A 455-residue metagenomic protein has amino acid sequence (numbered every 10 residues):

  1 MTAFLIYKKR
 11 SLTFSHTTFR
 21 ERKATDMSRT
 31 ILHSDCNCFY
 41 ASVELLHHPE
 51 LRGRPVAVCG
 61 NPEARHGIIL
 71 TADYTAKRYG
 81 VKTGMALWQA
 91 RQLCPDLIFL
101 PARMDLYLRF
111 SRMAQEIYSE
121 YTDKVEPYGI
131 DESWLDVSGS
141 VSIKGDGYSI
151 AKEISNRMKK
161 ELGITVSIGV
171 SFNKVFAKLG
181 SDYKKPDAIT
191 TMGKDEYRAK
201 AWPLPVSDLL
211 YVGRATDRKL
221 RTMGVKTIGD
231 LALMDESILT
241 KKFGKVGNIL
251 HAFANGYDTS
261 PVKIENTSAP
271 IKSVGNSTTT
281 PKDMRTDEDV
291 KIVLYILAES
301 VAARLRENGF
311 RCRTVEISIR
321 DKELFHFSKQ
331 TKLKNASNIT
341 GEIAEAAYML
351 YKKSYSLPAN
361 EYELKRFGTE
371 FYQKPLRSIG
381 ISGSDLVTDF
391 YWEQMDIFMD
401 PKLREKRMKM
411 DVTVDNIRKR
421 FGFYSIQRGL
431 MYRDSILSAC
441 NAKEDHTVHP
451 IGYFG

Functional and structural regions predicted by a protein language model:
T2-N255, V262-E265, A303, K402-G455: Gly/Gly-Pro- and Ser/Thr-rich, intrinsically disordered tail segments characteristic of DNA damage-repair and tolerance
H33, D208, T216-Q373: DNA-contacting surface of Y-family translesion DNA polymerases
F39, P62-R65, K322-F325, L386-D389: Short, charged/polar surface micro-motifs in flexible loops or helix N-caps
F99, F325-K329, F390-W392: Short small-residue beta-strand/loop micro-motif enriched in glycine and branched aliphatics
S133-G139, S328-T331, E393-M399: Short, hydrophobic beta-strand segments
V166, V170, R313-E316, I379: A short glycine-rich, hydrophobically flanked beta-strand micro-motif that places a catalytic Asp/Glu for divalent metal
N335-G455: Acidic, metal-coordinating catalytic segment for phosphate/diphosphate chemistry, firing primarily on the Nudix
